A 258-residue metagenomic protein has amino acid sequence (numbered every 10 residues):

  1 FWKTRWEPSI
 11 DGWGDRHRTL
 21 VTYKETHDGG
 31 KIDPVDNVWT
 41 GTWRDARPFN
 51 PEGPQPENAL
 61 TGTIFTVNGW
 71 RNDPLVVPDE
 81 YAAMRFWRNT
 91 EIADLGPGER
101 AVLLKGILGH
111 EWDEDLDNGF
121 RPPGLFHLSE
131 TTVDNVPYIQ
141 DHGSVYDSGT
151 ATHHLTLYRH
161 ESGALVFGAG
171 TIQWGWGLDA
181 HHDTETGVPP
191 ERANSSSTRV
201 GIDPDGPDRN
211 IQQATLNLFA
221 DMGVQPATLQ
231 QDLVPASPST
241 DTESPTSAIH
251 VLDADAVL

Functional and structural regions predicted by a protein language model:
W2-T22, G29, N68-S244: Extracellular ligand-binding/catalytic regions of CAZymes and related secreted enzymes and adhesion modules
K3-P54, A59: E1/E1-like adenylate-forming module used to activate ubiquitin-like modifiers and sulfur-carrier proteins
T42, N50, P56, P78-D79 (+3 more regions): Serine/threonine-rich low-complexity intrinsically disordered regions
L60, F65-V67: Acidic, low-complexity intrinsically disordered regions
T246-H250: Low-complexity, Ser/Thr/Pro-rich intrinsically disordered linker/stalk segments at domain junctions
V251-L258: Short, solvent-exposed loop/linker segments at the N-terminal edge of repeated beta-sheet extracellular domains
